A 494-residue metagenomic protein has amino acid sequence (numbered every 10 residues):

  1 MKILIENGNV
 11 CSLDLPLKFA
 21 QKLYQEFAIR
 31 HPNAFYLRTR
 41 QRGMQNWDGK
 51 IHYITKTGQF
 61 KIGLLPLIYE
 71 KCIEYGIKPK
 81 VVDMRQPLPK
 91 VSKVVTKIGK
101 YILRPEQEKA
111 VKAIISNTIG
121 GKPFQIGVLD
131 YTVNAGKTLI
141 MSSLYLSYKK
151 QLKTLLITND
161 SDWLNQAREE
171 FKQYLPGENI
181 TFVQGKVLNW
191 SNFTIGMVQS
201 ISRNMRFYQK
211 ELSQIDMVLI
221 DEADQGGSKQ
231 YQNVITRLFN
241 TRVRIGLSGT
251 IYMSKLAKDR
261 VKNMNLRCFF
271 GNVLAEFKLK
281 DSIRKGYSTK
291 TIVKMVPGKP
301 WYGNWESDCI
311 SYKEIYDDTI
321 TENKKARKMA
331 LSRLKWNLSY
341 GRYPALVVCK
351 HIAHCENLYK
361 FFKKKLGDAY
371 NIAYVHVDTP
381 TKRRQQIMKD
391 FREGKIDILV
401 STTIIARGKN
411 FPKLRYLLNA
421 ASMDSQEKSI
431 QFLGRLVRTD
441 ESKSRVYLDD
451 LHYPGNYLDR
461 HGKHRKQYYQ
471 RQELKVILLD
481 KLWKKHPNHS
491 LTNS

Functional and structural regions predicted by a protein language model:
I119-L146: Walker A/P-loop
L129-T132, K153-L164, D318-F362, Y469: Conserved strand-helix element at the start of the C-terminal RecA-like helicase core
K150, T154, S161-K186, K365-L366: Conserved helix-turn-beta segment of the N-terminal RecA-like "Helicase ATP-binding" lobe in SF1/SF2 helicases
N165, I180-V183, V187-N189, R206 (+3 more regions): Conserved helicase ATPase core of P-loop NTP-dependent helicases/translocases
D224-V293, Y469: Post-DEXD/H (motif II) to motif III coupling segment of the RecA-like Helicase ATP-binding lobe
G271, A275-T289, Y302-G303, E427-I430 (+1 more regions): A conserved SF2-helicase RecA2
A275-A345: Conserved interdomain linker/interface between the two RecA-like ATPase lobes of SF2 helicase motors
H376-Q472: Conserved RecA-like P-loop NTPase helicase motor core
